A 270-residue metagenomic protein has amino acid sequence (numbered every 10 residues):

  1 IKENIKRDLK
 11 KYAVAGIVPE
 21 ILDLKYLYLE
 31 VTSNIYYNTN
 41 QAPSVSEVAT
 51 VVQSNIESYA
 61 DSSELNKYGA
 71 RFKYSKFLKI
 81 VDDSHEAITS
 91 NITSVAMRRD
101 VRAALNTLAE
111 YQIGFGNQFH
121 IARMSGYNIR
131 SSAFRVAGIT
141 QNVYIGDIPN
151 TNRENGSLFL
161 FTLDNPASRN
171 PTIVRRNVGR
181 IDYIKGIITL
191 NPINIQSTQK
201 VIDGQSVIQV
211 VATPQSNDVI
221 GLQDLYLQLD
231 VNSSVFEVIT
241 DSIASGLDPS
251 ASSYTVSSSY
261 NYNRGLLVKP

Functional and structural regions predicted by a protein language model:
I1-E64: Carbohydrate-recognition loop of C-type lectin domains
E3-Y12, K79-V81, F159-P166: Short amphipathic alpha-helix segments
L22, E47-G138, I145: An aromatic-glycine-centered, glycine-rich loop/turn in mixed alpha/beta architecture
I35-T39, F115-N117, A212-P214: Flexible glycine-/small-residue-rich
T39-P43, D83, A87-T89, I188-L190 (+1 more regions): Short beta-strands and strand-coil junctions in structured, solvent-facing domains, enriched
G146-N170: Surface-exposed intrinsically disordered loops and tails
P166-P270: Surface-exposed interaction regions enriched in Ser/Thr/Asp/Glu that occur as long low-complexity tracts or repetitive
